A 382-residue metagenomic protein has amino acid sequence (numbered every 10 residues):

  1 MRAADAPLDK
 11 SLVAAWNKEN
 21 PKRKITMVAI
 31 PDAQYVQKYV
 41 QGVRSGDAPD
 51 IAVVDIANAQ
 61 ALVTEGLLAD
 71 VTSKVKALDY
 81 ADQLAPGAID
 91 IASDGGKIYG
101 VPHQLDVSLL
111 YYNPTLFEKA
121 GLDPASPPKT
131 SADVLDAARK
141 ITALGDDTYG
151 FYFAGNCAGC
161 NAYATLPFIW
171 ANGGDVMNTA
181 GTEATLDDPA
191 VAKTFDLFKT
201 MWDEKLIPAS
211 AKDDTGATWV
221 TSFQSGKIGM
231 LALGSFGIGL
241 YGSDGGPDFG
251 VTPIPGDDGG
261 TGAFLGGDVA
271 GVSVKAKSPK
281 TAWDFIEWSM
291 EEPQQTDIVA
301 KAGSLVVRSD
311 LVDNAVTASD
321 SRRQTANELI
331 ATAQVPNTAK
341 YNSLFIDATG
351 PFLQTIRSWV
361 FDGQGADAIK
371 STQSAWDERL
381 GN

Functional and structural regions predicted by a protein language model:
M1-A61, K76-D82, P124, G256-G259 (+5 more regions): Conserved N-terminal structural module of periplasmic/extracytoplasmic solute-binding proteins
N17, A164, F195-S278: Extracytoplasmic/periplasmic substrate-binding proteins
G42, P49-D50, Y80-L116, G260-T261 (+1 more regions): A structural signal for short loop-to-beta-strand junctions that line the ligand-binding cleft of periplasmic/secreted
I56-V107, L135, N161, G250-T252 (+1 more regions): Hinge/lid segment of periplasmic solute-binding proteins
K97-H103, S108, E118, A132-A184 (+1 more regions): Extracytoplasmic/periplasmic solute-binding protein
E118-K119, P124, D203, T332-N382: Conserved C-terminal helix/tail region of periplasmic/extracytoplasmic solute-binding proteins
D136-K140, A180-A211: Glycine-centered hinge/linker elements that transmit conformational signals in sensory and ligand-binding systems
A300-D347: Long, aromatic- and glycine/proline-rich binding clefts that accommodate carbohydrate-like moieties
